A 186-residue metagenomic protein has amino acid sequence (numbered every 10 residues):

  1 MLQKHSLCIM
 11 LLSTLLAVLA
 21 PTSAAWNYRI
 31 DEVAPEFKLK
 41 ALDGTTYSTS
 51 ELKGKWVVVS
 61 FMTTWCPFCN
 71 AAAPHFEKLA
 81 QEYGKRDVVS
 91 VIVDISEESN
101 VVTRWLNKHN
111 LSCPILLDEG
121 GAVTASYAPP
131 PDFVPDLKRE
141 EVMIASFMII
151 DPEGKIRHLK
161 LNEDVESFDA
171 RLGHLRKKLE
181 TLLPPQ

Functional and structural regions predicted by a protein language model:
I9-V18: Bacterial N-terminal signal peptides
S23-T49: N-terminal "domain-start" segment that seeds a small globular fold
Y47-N70: Short active-site neighborhood of thiol/selenol oxidoreductases, capturing the structured segment around
S50, Y127, H158-N162: Short hydrophobic alpha-helix segments
V58-V59, S90, F147: Hydrophobic beta-strand anchors of alpha/beta hydrolase catalytic cores
N70-L111, E119-S126: Structural microenvironment flanking redox-active thiols in thiol-disulfide oxidoreductases
N110-P114, P129-M148: Structural micro-motif
V142-Q186: Thiol-/selenol-based redox modules, centered on thioredoxin-like and closely related oxidoreductase domains
